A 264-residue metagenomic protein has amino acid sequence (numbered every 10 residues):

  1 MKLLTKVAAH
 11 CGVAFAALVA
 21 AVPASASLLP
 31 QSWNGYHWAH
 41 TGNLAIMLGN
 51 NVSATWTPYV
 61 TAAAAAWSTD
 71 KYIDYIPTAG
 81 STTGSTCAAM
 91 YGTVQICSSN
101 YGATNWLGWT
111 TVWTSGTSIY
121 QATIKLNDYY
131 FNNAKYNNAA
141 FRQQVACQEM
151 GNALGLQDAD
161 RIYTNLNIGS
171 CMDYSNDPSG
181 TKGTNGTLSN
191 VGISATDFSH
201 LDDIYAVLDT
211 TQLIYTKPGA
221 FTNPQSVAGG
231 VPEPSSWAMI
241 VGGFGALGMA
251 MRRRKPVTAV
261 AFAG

Functional and structural regions predicted by a protein language model:
M1-K6, A261-G264: N-terminal secretory signal peptides that target proteins for export/translocation
L3, V227-A228, K255-T258: N-terminal leader/signal peptides at the extreme start of proteins
C11, F15-A26, N223-V241: Short, threonine-centered small-residue motifs that mark membrane-proximal processing/anchoring sites and TM-junction
S25-G229: Zinc-dependent metalloendopeptidases
L154-G155, M239, M249: Generic hydrophobic alpha-helical membrane-span motif
P232, L247-G248: Nucleotide phosphate-binding site architecture
G248-G264: C-terminal membrane-anchoring or membrane-association module
